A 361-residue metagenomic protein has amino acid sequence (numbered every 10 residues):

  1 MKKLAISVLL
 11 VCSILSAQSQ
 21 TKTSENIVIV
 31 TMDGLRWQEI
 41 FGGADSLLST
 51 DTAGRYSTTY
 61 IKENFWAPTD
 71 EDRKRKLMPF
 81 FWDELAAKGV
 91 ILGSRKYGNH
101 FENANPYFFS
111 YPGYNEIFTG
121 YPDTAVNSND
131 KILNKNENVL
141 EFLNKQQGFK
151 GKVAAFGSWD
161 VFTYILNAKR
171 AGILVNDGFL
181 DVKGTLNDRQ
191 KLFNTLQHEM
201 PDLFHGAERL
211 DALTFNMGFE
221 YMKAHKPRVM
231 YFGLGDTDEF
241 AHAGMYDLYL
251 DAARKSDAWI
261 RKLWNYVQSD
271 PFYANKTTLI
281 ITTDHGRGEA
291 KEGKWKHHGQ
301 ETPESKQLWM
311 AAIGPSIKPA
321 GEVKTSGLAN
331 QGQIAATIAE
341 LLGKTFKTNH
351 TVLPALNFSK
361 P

Functional and structural regions predicted by a protein language model:
M1-T23: Bacterial Sec-dependent N-terminal signal peptides
Q20-V90: Active-site-proximal N-terminal segment of extracellular/periplasmic enzymes that hydrolyze or transfer
K22, N216, M230, T237-T277 (+1 more regions): A long, amphipathic alpha-helix that forms part of the scaffold/cap immediately adjacent to metal-dependent active
I27-T31, Q38-E39, L92-R95, E116-F118 (+6 more regions): Structural recognition of the beta-strand scaffold that forms the well-ordered cores of secreted hydrolase catalytic
V28-I29, W37, D257-K296, I338: Metal-dependent active-site segment of extracytoplasmic phospho-/sulfohydrolases and closely related
D51, T282-I313: Histidine-centered active-site microenvironments of extracellular/periplasmic hydrolases and transferases
A104-V229, G233-H242: His/Asp/Glu-rich, glycine-adjacent segments that coordinate divalent cations and/or stabilize oxyanion chemistry on
E141, Q146-Q147, T325-F358: Non-catalytic, well-ordered alpha-helical segments in soluble enzyme domains
